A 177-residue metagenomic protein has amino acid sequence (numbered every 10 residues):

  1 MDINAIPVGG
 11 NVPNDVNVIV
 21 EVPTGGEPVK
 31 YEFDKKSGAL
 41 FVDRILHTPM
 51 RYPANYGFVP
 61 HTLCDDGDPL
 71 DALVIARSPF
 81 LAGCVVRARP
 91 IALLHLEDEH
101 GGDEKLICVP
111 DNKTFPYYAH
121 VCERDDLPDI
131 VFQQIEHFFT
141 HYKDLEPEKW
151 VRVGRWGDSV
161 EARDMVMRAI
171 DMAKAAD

Functional and structural regions predicted by a protein language model:
M1-D177: Hydrophobic N-terminal alpha-helices or hydrophobic patches in metabolic proteins across all domains of life
